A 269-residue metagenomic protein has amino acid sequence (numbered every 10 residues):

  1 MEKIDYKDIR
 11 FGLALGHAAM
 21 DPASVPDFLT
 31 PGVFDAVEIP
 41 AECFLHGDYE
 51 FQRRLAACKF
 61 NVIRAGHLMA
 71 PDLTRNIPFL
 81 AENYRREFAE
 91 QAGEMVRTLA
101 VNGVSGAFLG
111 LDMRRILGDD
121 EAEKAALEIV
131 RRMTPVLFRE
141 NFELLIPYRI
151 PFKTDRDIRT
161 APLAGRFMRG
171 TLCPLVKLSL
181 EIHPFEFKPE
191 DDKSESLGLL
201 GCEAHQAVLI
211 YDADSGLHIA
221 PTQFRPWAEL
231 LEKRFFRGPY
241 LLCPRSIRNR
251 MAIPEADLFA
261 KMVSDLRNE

Functional and structural regions predicted by a protein language model:
M1-G12, A19-V33, A56, R85-A89 (+5 more regions): Histidine-acidic metal/acid-base catalytic patches
E2-D5, N76-L178, F187: Active-site acidic/histidine proton-transfer and metal-coordination neighborhood in alpha/beta enzyme cores
E2-G12, R64-F79: N-terminal small/glycine-rich loop or linker at the start of catalytic domains across soluble metabolic enzymes
A14-A18, I39-F44, H67-P71, D112-R114 (+4 more regions): Active-site beta-loop-alpha junctions enriched in small/polar residues
D35-E42, N61-G66, A107-F108: Short, well-structured secondary-structure segments
E38-C58, L111-G118: Glycine-rich, proline-tolerant flexible connector loops at the mouths of alpha/beta enzymes
G47-G66, A126-I129, M133-L137: Aromatic-lined substrate-binding rim segments of carbohydrate-active enzymes
V62-R64, I146, L180: Hydrophobic residues in well-ordered beta-strands that form the structural core
